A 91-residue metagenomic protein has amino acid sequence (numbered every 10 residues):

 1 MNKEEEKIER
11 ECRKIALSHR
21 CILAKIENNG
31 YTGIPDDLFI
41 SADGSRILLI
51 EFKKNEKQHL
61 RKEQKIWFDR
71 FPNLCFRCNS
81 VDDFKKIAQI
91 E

Functional and structural regions predicted by a protein language model:
M1-E91: Catalytic phosphate/metal-binding cores of nucleic-acid and nucleotide-processing enzymes, i.e., regions that mediate
